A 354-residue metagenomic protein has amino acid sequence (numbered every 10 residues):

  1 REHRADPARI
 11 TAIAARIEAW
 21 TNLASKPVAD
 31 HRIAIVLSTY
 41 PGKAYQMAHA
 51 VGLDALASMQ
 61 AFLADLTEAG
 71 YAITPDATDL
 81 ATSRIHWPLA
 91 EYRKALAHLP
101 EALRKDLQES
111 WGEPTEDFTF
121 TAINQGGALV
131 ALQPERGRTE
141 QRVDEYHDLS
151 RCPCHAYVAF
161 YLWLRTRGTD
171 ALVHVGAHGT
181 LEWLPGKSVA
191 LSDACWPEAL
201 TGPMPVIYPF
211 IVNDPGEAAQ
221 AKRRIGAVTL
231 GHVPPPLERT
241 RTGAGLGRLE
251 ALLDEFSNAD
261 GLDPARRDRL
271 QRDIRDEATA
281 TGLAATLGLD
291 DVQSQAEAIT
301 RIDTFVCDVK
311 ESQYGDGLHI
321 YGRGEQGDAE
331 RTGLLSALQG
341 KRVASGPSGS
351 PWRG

Functional and structural regions predicted by a protein language model:
R1-G354: Ligand/cofactor-recognition surfaces for anionic moieties
